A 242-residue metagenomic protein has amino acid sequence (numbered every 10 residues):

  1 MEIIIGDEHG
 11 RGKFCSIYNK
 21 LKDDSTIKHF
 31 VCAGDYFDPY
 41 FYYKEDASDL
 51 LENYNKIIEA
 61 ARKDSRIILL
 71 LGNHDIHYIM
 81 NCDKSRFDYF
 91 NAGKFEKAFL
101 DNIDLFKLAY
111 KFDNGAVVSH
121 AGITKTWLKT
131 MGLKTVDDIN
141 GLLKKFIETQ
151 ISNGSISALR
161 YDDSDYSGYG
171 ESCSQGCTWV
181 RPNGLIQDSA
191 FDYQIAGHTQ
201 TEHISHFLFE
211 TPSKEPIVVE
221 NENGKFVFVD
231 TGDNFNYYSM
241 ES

Functional and structural regions predicted by a protein language model:
M1, S25-K28, D64-R66, N114 (+1 more regions): A general structural motif
I5-G6, F30-D35, I68-N73, S119 (+2 more regions): Active-site neighborhood of phospho(di)ester-bond hydrolases with catalytic His/Asp-centered motifs
G10-S16, D38-Y40, H74-M80, T124-T126 (+3 more regions): Active-site environment of divalent metal-dependent phosphoester hydrolases
K13-D101: Core catalytic region of metal-dependent phosphoesterases/phosphodiesterases, especially metallo-beta-lactamase-like
M80-K84, T130-G132, F207-F209: Short aromatic-enriched loop/helix-cap "lid" or pocket-rim segments at secondary-structure transitions that line
Y89-S119: PAPS-dependent sulfotransferase catalytic domain
Y110-D188: Active-site-proximal loop/helix segment associated with metal-binding centers of metalloenzymes
H206-S242: Binuclear metal-dependent phosphoesterase catalytic core
